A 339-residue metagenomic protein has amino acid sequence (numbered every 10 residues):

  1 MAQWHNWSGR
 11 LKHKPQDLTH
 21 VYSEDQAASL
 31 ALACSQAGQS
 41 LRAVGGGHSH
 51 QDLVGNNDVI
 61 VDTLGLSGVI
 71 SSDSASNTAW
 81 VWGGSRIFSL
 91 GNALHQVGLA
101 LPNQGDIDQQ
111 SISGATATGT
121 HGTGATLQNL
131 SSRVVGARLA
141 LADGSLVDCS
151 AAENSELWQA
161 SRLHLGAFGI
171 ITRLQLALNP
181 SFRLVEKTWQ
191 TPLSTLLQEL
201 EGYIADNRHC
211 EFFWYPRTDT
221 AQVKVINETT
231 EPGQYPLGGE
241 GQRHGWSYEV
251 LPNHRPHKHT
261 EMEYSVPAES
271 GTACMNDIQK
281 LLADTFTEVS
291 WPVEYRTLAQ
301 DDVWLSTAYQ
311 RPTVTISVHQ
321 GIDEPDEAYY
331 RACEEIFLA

Functional and structural regions predicted by a protein language model:
W7-H20, S76, S181-V185, S317: Short, basic, glycine/proline-bearing loop/turn elements
R10-L11, D52-V54, S71-S74, L127-S132 (+4 more regions): Solvent-exposed alpha-helices and their adjacent loops that cap or buttress functional pockets in soluble metabolic
K12-D106, G119-G124, F212: Glycine-rich N-terminal segment of FAD-binding domains in flavoprotein oxidoreductases, spanning the beta-loop-helix
Q26-S29, S89, L196, V223 (+2 more regions): Short, conserved charged micro-motifs
S74, S111, L141: Short, acidic, Ser/Thr-enriched surface-loop or helix-capping motifs
A117, V135-T297: C-terminal substrate-binding/cap subdomain adjacent to the FAD-binding core in PCMH-type and related FAD-linked
E263-A339: Substrate-recognition/cap regions that form aromatic- and gly/pro-loop-enriched pockets for small-molecule ligands
